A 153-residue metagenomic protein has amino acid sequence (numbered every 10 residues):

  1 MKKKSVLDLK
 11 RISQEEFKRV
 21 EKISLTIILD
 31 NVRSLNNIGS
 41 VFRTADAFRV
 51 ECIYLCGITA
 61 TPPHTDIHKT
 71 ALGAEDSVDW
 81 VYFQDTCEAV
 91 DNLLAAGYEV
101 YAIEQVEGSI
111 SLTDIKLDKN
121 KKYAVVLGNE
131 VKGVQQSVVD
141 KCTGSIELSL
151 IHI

Functional and structural regions predicted by a protein language model:
K4-L7, R11-E107: RNA substrate-binding interface of SAM-dependent RNA methyltransferases
Q105-S149: Active-site/ligand-binding-proximal alpha/beta "capping" segment
I151-I153: Conserved small/polar residues in nucleotide/adenosyl-binding loops
